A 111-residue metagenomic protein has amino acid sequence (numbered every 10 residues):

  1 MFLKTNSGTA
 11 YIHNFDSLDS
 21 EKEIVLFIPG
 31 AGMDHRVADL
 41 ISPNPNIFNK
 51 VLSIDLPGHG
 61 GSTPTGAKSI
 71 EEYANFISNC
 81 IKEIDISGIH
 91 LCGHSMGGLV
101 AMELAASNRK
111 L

Functional and structural regions predicted by a protein language model:
M1-T9: N-terminal cap/lid segment of alpha/beta-hydrolase-fold proteins
S7-G8, E21, N46-K50, I84-G88 (+1 more regions): Short glycine/proline-enriched coil/turn segments at helix->beta-strand junctions
H13-T63: Conserved HGGG/HGGXW glycine-rich cap/lid loop of the alpha/beta-hydrolase fold
V37, E72, F76, M102: Charged catalytic carboxylate motif
I41-P45, K68-E71, R109: Glycine-rich, phosphate-binding/catalytic loops in enzymes
L52-C92: Active-site loop/oxyanion-hole signature of alpha/beta-hydrolase fold enzymes
S87-L111: Conserved hydrolase catalytic core segment
